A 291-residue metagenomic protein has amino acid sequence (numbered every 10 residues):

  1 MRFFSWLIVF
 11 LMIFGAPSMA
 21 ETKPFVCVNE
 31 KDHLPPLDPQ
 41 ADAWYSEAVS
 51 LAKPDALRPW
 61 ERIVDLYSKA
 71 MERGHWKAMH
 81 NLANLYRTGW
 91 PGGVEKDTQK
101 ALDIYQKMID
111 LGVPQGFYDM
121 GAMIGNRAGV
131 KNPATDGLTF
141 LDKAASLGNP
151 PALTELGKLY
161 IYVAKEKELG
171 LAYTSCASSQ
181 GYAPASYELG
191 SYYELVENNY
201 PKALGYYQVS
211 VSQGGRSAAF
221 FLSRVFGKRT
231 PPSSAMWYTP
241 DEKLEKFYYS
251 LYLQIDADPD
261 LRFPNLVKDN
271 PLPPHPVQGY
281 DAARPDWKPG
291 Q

Functional and structural regions predicted by a protein language model:
M1-S5: Positively charged n-region of N-terminal signal peptides that target proteins for export
W6-F14: Bacterial N-terminal signal peptides
P17-D65, R73, H80: N-terminal leader/linker segments that initiate helical-solenoid repeat arrays
F25-D32, T230-Q291: Terminal, low-structured helical/coil segments at or just beyond the last alpha-helical repeat
H33, K69-A70, K107-M108, K143-A144 (+3 more regions): Canonical positions in the second alpha-helix
L37-W44, A52-P54, R73-W76, G89-W90 (+12 more regions): Short helix-capping/linker turns of helical repeat alpha-solenoids
A56-L66, G92-I104, V130-F140, V163-Y173 (+2 more regions): Structural signature of tandem alpha-helical TPR/SEL1-like repeats, specifically the intra-repeat loop/turn
